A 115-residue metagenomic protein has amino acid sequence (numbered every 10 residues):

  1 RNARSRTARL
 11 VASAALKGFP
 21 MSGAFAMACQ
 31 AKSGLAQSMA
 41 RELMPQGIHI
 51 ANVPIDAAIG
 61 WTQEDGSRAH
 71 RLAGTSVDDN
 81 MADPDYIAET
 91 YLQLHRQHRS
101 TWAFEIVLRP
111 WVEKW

Functional and structural regions predicted by a protein language model:
R1-A31, A36-Q37, R41-M44, I59: Catalytic loop of short-chain dehydrogenase/reductase
R4-T7, G66, T75: Serine/proline-rich low-complexity intrinsically disordered segments, especially terminal tails, linkers
R9-V11, N52-D65: Mobile beta-alpha loop/short-helix "lid" or hinge segments that flank ligand
G18, W61-E64, E105: Generic domain-boundary/flexible-linker signal
A24-F25, E64, T90: Short secondary-structure boundary micro-motifs
P45-A57, R68-W115: C-terminal helical subdomain
